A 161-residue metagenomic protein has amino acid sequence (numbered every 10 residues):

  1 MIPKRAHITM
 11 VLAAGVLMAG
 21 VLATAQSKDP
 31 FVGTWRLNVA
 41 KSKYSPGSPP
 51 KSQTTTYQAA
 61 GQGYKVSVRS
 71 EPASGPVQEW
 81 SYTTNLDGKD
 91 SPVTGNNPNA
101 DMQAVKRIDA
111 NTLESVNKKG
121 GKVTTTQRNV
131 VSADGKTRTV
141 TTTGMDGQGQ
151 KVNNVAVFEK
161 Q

Functional and structural regions predicted by a protein language model:
M1-L12: Bacterial N-terminal signal peptides that target proteins for export
I2-P3, A23-Q161: Hydrophobic small-molecule pocket/channel-lining residues, especially in calycin-type beta-barrels
M10-G20: Bacterial N-terminal signal peptides
